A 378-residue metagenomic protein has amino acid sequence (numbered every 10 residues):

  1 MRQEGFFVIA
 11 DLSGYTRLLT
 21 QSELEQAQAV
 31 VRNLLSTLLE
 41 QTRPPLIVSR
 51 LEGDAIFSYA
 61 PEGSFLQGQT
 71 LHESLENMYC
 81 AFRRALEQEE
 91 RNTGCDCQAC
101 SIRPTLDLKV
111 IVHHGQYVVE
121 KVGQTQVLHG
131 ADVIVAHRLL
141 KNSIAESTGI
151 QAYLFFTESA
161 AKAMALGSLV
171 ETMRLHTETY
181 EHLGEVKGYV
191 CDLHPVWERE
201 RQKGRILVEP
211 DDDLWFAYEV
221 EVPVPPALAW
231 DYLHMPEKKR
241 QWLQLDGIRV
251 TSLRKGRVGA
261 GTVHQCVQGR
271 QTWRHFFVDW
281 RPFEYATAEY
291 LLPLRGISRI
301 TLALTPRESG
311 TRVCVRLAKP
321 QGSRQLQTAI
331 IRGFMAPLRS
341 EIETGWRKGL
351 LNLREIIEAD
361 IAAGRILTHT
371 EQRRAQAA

Functional and structural regions predicted by a protein language model:
M1-N77: Catalytic NTP-binding/metal-coordinating core of nucleotidyl cyclase/transferase enzymes
G14, L35, L39, Q116 (+4 more regions): Beta-strand elements of well-folded, non-transmembrane domains
L18-Q21, E120-T125, Q325-I331: Short acidic, glycine/proline-rich loop/turn micro-motifs
S64-L175: Catalytic beta-strand-to-alpha-helix segment of the class III nucleotidyl cyclase homology domain
T172-P210, W215, E219: Eukaryote-biased recognition of electropositive, low-complexity segments and basic polyanion/acidic-motif-binding
R201-R254, A375-A378: Hydrophobic ligand-binding cavity/cleft-lining segments
R240-Q241, V250-R299, R307, K348 (+2 more regions): Glycine-rich portal/gate segments that line the openings of hydrophobic small-molecule binding cavities
Y290-K348, L353-E355, A362-T368: Beta-strand/loop substructures that line and gate deep hydrophobic ligand-binding cavities in soluble
